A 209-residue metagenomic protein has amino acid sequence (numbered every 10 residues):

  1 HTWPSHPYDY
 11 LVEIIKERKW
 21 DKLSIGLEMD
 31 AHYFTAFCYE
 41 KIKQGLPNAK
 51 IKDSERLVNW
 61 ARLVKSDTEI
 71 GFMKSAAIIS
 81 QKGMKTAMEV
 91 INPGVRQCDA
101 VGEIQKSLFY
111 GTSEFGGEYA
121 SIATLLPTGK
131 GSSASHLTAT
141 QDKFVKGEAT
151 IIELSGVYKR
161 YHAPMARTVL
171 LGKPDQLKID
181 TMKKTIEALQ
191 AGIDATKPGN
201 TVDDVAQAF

Functional and structural regions predicted by a protein language model:
H1-F209: Active-site neighborhoods and metal-handling regions in enzymes and metal-associated proteins
